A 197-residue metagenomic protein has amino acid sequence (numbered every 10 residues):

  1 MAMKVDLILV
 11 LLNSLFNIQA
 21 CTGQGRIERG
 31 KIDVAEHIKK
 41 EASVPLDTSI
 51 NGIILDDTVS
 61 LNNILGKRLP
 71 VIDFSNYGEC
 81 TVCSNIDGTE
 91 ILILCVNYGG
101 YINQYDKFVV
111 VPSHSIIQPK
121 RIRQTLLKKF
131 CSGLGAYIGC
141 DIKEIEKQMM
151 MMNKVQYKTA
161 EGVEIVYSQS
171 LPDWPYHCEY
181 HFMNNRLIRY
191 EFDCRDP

Functional and structural regions predicted by a protein language model:
M1-E28: Bacterial Sec-dependent N-terminal signal peptides
T22-E161, L171-W174, F182-P197: Short helix/turn-capping signatures at newly exposed starts of structured segments
I165-V166: Conserved phosphate-binding/catalytic loops and adjacent sensor/switch elements of nucleotide-binding enzymes, spanning
E179: Conserved catalytic or metal-liganding residues and their short signature motifs at active sites of enzymes
